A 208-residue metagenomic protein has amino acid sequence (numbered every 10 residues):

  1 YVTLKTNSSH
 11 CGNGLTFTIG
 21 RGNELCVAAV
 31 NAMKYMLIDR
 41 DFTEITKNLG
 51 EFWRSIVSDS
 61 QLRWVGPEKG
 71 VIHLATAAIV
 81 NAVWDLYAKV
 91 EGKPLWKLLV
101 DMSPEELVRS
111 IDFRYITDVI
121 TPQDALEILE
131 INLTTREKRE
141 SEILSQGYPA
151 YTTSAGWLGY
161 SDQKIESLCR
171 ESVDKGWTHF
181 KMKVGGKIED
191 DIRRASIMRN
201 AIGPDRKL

Functional and structural regions predicted by a protein language model:
Y1-K207: N-terminal capping/lid subdomain adjacent to the active-site entrance of alpha/beta enzymes
